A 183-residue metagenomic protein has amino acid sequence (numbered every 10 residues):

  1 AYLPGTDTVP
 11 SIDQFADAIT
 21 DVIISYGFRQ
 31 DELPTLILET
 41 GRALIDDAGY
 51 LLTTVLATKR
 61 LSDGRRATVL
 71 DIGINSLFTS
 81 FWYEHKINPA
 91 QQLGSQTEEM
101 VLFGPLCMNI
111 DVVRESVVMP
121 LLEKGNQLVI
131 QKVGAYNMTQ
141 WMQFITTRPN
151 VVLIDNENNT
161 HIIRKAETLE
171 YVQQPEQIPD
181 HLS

Functional and structural regions predicted by a protein language model:
A1-S11, T40-L44: Active-site-proximal beta-alpha loop/turn segments in soluble metabolic enzymes
F15-G27: Alpha-helix-loop-beta-strand connector modules within alpha/beta enzyme cores
I24, F28-S183: Charged (often Lys/Glu-rich) extended helix/loop segments that serve as interaction or gating elements
